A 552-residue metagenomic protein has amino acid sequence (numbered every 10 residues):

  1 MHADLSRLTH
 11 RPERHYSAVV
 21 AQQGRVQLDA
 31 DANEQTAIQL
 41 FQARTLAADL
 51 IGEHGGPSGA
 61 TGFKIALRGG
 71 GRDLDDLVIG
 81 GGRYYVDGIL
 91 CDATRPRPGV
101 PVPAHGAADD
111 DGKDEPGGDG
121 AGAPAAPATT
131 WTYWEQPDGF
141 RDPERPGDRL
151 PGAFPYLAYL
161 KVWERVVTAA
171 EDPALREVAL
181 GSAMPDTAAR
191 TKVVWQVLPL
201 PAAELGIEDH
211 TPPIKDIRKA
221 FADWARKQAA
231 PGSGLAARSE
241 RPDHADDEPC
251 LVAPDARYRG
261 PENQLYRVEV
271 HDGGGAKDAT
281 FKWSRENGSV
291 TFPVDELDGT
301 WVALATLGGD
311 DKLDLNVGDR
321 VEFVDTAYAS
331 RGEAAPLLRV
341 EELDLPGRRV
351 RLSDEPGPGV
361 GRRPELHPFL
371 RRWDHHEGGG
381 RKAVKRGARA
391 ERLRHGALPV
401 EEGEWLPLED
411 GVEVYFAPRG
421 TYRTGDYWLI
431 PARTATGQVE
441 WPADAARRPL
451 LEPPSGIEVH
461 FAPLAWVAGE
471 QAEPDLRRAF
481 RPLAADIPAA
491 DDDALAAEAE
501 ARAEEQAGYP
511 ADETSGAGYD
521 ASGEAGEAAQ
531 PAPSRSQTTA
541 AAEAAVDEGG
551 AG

Functional and structural regions predicted by a protein language model:
M1-A503, A542, D547-G552: Subunit-assembly interface segments of extracellular/virion macromolecular structures
Y509-G552: Long, low-complexity, intrinsically disordered segments
